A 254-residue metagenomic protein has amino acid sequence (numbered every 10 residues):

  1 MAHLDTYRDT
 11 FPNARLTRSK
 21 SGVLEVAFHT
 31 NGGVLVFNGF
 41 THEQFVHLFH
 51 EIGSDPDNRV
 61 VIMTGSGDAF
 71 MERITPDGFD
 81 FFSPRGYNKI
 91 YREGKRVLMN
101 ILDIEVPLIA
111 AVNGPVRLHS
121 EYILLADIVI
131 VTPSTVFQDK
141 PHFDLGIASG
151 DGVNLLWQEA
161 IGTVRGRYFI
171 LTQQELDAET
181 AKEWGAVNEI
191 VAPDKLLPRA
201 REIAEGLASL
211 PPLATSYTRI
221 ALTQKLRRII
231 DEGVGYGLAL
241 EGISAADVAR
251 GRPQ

Functional and structural regions predicted by a protein language model:
M1-S21, T30, E43, P56 (+7 more regions): C-terminal alpha-helix plus adjacent terminal tail
V26, Q44-F45, M63, P107 (+3 more regions): Terminal peptide-recognition signature
F37-V61: A short, well-ordered alpha-helical element
L48-E51, E93-E105: Catalytic-core regions built around general acid/base machinery
D57-N58, T64-R96: Glycine- (often His-adjacent) and acidic-residue-rich active-site loop that binds/positions the CoA thioester
V97, V116-I170, W184, R199 (+1 more regions): CoA-thioester-processing core
L108, P115, V129-I130, I190: Short, well-ordered beta-strand core segments
D127-I128, Y168, T172-Q174, T180 (+2 more regions): Well-ordered beta-strand positions
